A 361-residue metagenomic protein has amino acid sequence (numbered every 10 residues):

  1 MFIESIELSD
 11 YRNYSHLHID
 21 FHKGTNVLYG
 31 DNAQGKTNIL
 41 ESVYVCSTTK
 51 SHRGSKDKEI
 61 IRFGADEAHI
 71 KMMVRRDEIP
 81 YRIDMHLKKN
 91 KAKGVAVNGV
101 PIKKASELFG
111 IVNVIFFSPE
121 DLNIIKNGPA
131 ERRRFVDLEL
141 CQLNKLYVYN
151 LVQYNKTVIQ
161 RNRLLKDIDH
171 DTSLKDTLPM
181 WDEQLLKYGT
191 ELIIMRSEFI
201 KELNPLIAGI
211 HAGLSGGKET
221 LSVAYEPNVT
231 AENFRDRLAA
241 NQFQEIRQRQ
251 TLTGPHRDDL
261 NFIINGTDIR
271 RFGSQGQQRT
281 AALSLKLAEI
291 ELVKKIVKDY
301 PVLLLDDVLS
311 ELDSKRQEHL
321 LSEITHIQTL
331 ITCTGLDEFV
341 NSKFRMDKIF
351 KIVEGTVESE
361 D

Functional and structural regions predicted by a protein language model:
M1-D31, T172-V302, E311, K315 (+3 more regions): Conserved NTPase motor "head" modules and their coupling/switch loops across ABC/AAA+ ATPases, GTPases, and GHKL ATPases
I6, F117, L303-L304, I331: Hydrophobic positions in the central parallel beta-sheet of the AAA+
G35-K36: Conserved lysine of the Walker
S47-I125, P129-E131, L140-L143, Y147 (+2 more regions): Nucleotide-state sensing region of NTPase/ATPase domains
M72, Q328-G335: Structural recognition of the conserved hydrophobic beta-strand(s) that form the central parallel beta-sheet of P-loop
S106-V114, S118-E183, K187, G355 (+1 more regions): A conserved P-loop NTPase coupling/switch region
D306-V308: Walker B catalytic acidic pair
